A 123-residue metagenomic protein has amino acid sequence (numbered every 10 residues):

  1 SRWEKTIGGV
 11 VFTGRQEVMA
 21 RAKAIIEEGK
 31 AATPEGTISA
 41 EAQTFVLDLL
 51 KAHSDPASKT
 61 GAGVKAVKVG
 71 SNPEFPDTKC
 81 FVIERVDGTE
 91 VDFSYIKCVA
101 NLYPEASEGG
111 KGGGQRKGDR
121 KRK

Functional and structural regions predicted by a protein language model:
S1-K123: Intrinsically disordered, low-complexity linkers and terminal regions that flank or interleave Cys/His-based
